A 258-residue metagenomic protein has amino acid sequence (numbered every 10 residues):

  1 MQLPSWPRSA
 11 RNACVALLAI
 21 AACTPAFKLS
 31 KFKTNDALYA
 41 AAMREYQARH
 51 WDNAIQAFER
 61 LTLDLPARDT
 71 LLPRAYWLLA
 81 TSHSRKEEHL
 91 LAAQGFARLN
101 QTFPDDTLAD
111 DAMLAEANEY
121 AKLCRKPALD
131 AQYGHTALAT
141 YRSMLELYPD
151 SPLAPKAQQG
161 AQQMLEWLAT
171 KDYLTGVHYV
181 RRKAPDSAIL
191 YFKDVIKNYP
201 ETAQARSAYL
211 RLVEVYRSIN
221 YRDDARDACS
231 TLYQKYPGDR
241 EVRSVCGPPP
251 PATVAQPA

Functional and structural regions predicted by a protein language model:
Q2-W6, A22-A258: Acidic, polar-rich low-complexity tracts and alpha-helical solenoid repeat scaffolds
N12-A21: Bacterial N-terminal signal peptides
